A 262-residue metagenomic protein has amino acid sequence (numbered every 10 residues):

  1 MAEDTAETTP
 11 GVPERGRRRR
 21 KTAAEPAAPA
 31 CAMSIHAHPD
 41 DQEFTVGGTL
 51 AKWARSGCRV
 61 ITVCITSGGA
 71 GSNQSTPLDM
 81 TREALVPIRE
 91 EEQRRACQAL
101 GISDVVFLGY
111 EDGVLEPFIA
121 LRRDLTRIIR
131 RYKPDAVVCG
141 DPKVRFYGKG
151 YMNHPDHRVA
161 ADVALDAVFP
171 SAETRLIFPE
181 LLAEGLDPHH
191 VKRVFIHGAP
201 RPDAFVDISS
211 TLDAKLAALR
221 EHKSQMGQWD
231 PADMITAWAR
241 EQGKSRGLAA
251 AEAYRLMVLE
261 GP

Functional and structural regions predicted by a protein language model:
A2-I35, D104, F118-P262: Metal-dependent de-N-acetylase/amidase catalytic core
A2-K133, R255: Active-site rim/loop-helix segments in enzyme catalytic domains that contact anionic ligands
